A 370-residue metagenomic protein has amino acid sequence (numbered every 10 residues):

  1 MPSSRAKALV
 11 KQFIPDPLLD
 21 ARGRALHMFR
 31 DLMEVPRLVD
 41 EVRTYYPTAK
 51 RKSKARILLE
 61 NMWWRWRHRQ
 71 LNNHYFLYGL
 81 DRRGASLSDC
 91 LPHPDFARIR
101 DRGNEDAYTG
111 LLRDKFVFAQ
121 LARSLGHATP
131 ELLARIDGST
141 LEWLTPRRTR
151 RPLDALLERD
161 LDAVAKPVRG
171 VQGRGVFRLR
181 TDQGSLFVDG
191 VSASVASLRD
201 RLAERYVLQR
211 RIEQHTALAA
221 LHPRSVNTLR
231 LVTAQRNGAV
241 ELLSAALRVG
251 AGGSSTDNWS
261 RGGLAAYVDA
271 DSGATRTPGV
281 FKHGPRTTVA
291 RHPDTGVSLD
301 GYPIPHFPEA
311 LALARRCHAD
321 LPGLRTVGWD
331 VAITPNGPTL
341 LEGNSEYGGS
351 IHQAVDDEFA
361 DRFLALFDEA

Functional and structural regions predicted by a protein language model:
M1-M33: Intrinsically disordered, low-structural-confidence terminal and linker regions
G23-D154, V171, A314: Conserved N-proximal alpha/beta basic substrate-recognition cap immediately N-terminal to, or forming the N-lobe
T129, A163-V195: Glycine-rich phosphate-binding loop of ATP-grasp-fold ATP-dependent ligases
I136, P167-R169, Q183, R210-I212 (+4 more regions): Short, flexible loop/turn elements at secondary-structure junctions
S139-W143, Q172-V176, G253, S350: Short catalytic/ligand-binding loop motif for oxyanion handling, primarily in non-cytosolic enzymes, centered on
R159-L161, R174, V188-V280: Phosphate-binding site of ATP-dependent enzymes
A274-P293: A glycine-rich, aromatic-flanked flexible loop/lid motif
T287-T326, I333-A370: C-terminal active-site "lid" helix and adjoining low-complexity regulatory extension at the edge of ATP-using catalytic
